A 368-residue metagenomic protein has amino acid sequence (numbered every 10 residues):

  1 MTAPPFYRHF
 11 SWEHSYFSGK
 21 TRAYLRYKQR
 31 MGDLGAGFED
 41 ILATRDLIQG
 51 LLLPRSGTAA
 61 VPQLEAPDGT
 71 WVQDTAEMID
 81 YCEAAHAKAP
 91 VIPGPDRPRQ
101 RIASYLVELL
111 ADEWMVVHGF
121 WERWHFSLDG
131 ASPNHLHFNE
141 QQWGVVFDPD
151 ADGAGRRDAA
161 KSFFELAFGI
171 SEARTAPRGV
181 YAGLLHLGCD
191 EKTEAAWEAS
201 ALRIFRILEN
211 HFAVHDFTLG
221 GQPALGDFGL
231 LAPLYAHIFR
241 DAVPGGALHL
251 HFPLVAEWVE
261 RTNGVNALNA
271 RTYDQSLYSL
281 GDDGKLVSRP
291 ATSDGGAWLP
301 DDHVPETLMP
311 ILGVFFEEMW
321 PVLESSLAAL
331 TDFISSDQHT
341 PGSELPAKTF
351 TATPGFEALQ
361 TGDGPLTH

Functional and structural regions predicted by a protein language model:
M1-S162, T218, I238, T292-H368: GST-like domain detector, emphasizing the conserved glutathione-binding G-site in the N-terminal thioredoxin-like
R99-L106, A196-R203, I207, L254-E257: A non-catalytic, amphipathic alpha-helix used as a structural packing/dimerization or gating element in enzyme scaffolds
A160-V180, E191-L208: All-alpha helical catalytic cores of prenyl diphosphate-utilizing isoprenoid enzymes
L184-L185, C189: Globin-like tetrapyrrole-binding proteins
A199, H211, P233-L268: Short His-centered aromatic/hydrophobic patch
N210-G220, L268-N269, A328-D332: Surface-exposed helix-capping loop/turn segments at secondary-structure junctions
T218-I238: GST superfamily/GST-like fold recognition
L219-P223, R240-H251, L268-G281: Short acidic alpha-helical/loop segments enriched in Asp/Glu that coordinate divalent cations
